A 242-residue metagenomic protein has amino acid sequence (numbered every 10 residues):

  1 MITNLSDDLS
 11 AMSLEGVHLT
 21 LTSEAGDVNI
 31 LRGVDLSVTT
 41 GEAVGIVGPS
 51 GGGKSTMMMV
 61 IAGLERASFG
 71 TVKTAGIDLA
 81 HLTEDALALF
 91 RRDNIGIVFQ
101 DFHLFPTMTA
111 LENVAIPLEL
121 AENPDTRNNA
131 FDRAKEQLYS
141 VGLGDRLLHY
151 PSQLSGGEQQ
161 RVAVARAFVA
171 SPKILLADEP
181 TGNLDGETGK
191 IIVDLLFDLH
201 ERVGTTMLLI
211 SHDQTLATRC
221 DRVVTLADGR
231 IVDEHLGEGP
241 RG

Functional and structural regions predicted by a protein language model:
M1-T20, D233-G242: ABC-family P-loop ATPase nucleotide-binding domain
L9-A227: ABC family nucleotide-binding domain
A86, R230, E238: Residue-level detector of flexible, active-site-proximal loop/helix-junction positions within diverse enzyme catalytic
